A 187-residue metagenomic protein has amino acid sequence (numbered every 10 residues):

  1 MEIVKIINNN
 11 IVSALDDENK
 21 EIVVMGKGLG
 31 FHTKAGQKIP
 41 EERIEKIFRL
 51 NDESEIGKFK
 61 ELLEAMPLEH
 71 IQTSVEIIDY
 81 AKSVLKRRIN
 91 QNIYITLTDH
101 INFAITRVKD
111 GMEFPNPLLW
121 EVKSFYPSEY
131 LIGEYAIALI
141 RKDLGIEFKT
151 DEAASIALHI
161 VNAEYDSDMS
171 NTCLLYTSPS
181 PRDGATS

Functional and structural regions predicted by a protein language model:
I6-N92: A surface-exposed, charged beta-strand/loop segment in the N-terminal or early-internal portion of soluble proteins
I78-I89, V122, I137-E147, S167: Short, recurring structural edge motifs at helix starts
L85-I95, S128-E129, D143-A154: Short, low-complexity cationic-aromatic patches
Q91, T106-P117, M169-T172: Extended intrinsically disordered, low-complexity coil regions enriched in Ser, Thr, Gly, Ala and often Pro
Q91-I105, D151-Y165: Extracellular/lumenal glycan-associated surfaces
K123, I137, E147-H159, S170-L175: Phosphate-rich cofactor/ligand-interacting catalytic cores and adjacent structured alpha/beta frameworks
S124-E134: Intrinsic, low-complexity N-terminal interaction/targeting segments
Y176-D183: Conserved small/polar residues in nucleotide/adenosyl-binding loops
